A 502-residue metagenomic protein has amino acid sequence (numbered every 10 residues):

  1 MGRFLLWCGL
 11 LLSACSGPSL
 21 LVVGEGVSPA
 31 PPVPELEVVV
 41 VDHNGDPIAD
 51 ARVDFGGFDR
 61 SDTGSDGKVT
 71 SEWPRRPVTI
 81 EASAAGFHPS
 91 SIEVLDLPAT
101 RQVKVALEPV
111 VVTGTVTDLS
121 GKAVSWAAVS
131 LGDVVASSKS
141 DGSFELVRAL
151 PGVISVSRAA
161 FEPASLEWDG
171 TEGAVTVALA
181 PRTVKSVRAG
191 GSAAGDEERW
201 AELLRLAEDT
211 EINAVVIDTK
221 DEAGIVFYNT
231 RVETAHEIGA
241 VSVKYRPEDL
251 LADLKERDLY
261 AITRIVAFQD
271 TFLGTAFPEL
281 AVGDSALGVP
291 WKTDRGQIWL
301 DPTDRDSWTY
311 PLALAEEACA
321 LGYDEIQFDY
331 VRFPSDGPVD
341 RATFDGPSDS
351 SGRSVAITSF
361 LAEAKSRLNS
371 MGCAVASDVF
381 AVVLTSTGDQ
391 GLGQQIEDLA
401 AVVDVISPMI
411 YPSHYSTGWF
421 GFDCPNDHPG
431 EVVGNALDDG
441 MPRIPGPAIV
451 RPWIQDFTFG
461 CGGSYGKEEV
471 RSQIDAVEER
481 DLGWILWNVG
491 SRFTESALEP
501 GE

Functional and structural regions predicted by a protein language model:
S16-E35, P98-V111: Beta-strand-rich domain onsets/edges
P32-A49, G114-W126: Structural motif
P47-T70, A123-S125, D133-V147: Short, acidic Ser/Thr/Gly-rich low-complexity loop/linker segments typical of extracellular and cell-surface proteins
T79-V94, S155-L166: A short, solvent-exposed loop/turn motif at the edges and junctions of modular extracellular/periplasmic domains
R182-G195, T263, F268-E317, R471: Active-site-adjacent "subsite" loops/lids of carbohydrate-active enzymes
R199-I225, A320-E325, V405, R480-W484: Catalytic domains of carbohydrate-active enzymes, especially glycoside hydrolases
I262-D270, Q327-F328, R353-L392, P447-F459: Aromatic-lined carbohydrate-recognition surfaces of secreted/lumenal glycan-active proteins
V403-T417, P429-V433, D439-E502: Substrate-binding cleft of secreted/luminal carbohydrate-active enzymes
